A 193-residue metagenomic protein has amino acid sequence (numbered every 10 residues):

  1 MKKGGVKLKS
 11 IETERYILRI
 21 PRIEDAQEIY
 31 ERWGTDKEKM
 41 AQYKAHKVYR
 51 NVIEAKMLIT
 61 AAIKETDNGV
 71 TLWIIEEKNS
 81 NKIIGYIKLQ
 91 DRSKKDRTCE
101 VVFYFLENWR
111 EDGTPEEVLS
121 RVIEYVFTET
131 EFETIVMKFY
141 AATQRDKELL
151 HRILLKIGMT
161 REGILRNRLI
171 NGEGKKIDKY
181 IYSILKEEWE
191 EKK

Functional and structural regions predicted by a protein language model:
M1-K2, K64: Short linear motifs in intrinsically disordered
K2-E28, R32-E38, E76-K193: Acyl-donor (CoA/ACP) binding surface of acyl/acetyltransferases
E38-A61: Conserved GNAT-fold acetyl-CoA-binding loop/helix
A45-H46, V70-T71, I170: Sparse recognition of residues in long alpha-helices and their boundaries
T60-I74: A short helix-loop-beta-strand connector motif used in the catalytic cores of GNAT acetyltransferases and, in some
